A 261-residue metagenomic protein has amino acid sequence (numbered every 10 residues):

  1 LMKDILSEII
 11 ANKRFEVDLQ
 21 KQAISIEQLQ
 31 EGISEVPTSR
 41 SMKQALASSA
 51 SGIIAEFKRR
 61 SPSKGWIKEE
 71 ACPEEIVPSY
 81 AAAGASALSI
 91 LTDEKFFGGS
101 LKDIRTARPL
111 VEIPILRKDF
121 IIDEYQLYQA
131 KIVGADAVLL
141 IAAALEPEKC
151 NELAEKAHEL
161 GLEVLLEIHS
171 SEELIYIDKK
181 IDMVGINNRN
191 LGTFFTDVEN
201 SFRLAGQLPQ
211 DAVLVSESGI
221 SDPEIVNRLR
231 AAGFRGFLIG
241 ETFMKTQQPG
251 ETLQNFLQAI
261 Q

Functional and structural regions predicted by a protein language model:
K3-K68: An N-cap/entry alpha-helix motif that binds or orients negatively charged groups
I9, A55, Y80, L88 (+5 more regions): Conserved, mostly hydrophobic/aromatic
N12, K58-R60, D93, F120 (+5 more regions): Active-site beta-loop-alpha junctions enriched in small/polar residues
F57, K64-L165, S171-Y176, S201-L204: N-terminal active-site wall of soluble small-molecule enzyme domains
I122-V133, H169-K180, S216, I220-I239: Catalytic cores of alpha/beta
Q129-K149, I186-F195, F234-L253: Glycine-rich phosphate-binding active-site loops on the catalytic face of alpha/beta enzymes
L204-Q207, R230, K245-Q261: C-terminal helical cap(s) of enzyme catalytic domains, especially alpha/beta-barrels
